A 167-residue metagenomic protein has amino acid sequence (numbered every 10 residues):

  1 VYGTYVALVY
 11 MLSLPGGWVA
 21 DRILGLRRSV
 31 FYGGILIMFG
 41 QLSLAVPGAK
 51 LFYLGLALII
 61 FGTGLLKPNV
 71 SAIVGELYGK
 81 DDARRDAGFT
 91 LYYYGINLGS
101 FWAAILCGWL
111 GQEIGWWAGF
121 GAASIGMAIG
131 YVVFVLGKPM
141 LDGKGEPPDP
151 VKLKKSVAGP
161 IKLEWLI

Functional and structural regions predicted by a protein language model:
Y2-R22, K67, F101: Central cavity-lining transmembrane alpha-helices of secondary-active solute carriers, predominantly the Major
P15, L98-E113: A gly/Pro-rich, aromatic-decorated transmembrane alpha-helix motif that marks the paired, flexible gating helices
A20, Q41-P47, I59, F134: MFS-fold secondary transporters
D21-G34, D81-D82: Cytoplasmic membrane-interface "Motif A"-like loop-to-helix N-cap segments of 12-TM Major Facilitator Superfamily
F31-L54: C-terminal ends and interior cores of transmembrane alpha-helices in multi-pass membrane transporters/permeases
Y32, D81-G95: Cytoplasmic loop-to-transmembrane helix junctions
L65-D81: Intracellular juxtamembrane helix-capping segments at the cytosolic ends of symmetry-related transmembrane helices
K80, G108-I167: Intracellular loop-helix junctions on the cytosolic face of multi-pass helical membrane proteins
